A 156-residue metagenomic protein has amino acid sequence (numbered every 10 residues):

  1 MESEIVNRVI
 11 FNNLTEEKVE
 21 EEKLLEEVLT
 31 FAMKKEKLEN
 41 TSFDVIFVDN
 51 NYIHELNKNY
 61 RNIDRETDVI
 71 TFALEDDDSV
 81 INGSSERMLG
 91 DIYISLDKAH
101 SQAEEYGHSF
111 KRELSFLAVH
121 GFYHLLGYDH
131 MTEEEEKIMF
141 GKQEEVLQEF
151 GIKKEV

Functional and structural regions predicted by a protein language model:
M1-R112, Y123-V156: An acidic/histidine-cluster motif and surrounding catalytic segment that typifies divalent-metal-assisted enzyme active
